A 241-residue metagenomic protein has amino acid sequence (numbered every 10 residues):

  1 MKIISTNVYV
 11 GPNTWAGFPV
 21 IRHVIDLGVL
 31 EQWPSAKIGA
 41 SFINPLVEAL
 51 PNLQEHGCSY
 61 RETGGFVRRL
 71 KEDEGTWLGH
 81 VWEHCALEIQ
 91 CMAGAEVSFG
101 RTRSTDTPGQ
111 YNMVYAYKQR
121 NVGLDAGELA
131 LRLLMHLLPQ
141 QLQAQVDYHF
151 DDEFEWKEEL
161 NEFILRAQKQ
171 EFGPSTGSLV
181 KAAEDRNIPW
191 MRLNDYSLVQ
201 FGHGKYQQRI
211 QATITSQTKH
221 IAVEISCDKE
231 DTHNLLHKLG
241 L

Functional and structural regions predicted by a protein language model:
M1-L160, R166: Long, compositionally biased, glycine/small-hydrophobic-enriched stretches that function as flexible linkers, tethers
V114-L241: Conserved N-proximal alpha/beta basic substrate-recognition cap immediately N-terminal to, or forming the N-lobe
